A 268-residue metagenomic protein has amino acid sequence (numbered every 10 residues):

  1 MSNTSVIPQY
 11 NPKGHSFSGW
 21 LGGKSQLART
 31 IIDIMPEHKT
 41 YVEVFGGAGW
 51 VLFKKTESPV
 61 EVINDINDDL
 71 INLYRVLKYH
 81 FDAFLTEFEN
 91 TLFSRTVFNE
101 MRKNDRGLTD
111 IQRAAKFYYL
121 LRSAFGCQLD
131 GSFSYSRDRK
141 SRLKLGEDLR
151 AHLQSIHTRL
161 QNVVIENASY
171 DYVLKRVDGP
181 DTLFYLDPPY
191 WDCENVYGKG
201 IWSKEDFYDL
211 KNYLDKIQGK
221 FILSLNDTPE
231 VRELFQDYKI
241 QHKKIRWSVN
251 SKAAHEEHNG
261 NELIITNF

Functional and structural regions predicted by a protein language model:
S2-L27, I34, G46, H80-V196 (+3 more regions): SAM-dependent nucleic-acid methyltransferase catalytic core
E37-R95: Conserved S-adenosyl-L-methionine
E37-Y41, P59-V60, L160-V164, D215-F221: Short active-site oxyanion
F45, N67, P189, N226 (+1 more regions): Anionic group-transfer/hydrolysis microenvironments
L52-E57, K175-G179, E230-D237: Short loop/helix-cap segments at secondary-structure boundaries that form the rim of catalytic
I63, L186, F221-L223: Structural beta-sheet core signal
N195-G200, E257: Glycine/threonine-rich flexible loop motifs
S203-F268: Long, positively charged, glycine-interspersed low-complexity recognition regions
